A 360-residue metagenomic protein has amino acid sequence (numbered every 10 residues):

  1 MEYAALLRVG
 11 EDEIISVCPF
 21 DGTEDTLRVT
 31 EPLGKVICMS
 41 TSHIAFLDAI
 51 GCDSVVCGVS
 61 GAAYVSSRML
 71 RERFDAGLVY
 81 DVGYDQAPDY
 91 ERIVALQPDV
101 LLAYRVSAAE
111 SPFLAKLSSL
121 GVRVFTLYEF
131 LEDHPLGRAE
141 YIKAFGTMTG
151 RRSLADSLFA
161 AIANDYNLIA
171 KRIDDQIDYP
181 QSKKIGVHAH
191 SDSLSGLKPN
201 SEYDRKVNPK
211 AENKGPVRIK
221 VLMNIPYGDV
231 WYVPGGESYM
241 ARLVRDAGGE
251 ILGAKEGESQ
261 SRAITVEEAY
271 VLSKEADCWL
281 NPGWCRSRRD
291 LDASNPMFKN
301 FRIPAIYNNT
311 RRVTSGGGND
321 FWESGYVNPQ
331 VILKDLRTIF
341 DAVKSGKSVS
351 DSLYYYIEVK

Functional and structural regions predicted by a protein language model:
M1-I44, L154-K183, H190-S193, K210-L222 (+3 more regions): Bacterial Sec-exported substrate-binding components of ABC uptake systems
Y3, L7-L96, V100-S107: A short, structured surface patch at a secondary-structure boundary
S42-H43, G236-Y239, I332: Conserved alpha-helical elements of sugar-nucleotide-dependent glycosyltransferases
A45-F46, P112, D335: Phosphate- and divalent-cation-binding pockets in alpha/beta enzyme and binding domains that engage nucleotide-derived
G61-L136, E140-K143, M148-S193, N213-Y326: Binding-cleft/active-site segments that stabilize strongly anionic ligands or cofactors
N300-K360: Short hairpin/turn module used for nucleic-acid contact or packing/dimerization
